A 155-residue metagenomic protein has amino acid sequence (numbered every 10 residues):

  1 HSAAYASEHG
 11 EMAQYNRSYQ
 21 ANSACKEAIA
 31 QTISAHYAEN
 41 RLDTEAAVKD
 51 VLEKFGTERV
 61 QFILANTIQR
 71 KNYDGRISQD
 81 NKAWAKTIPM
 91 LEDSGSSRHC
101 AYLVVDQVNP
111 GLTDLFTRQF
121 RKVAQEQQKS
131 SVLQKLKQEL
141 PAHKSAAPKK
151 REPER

Functional and structural regions predicted by a protein language model:
H1-E154: Gram-negative host-targeted secretion-system effectors, predominantly Type III and Type IV, recognized via long
